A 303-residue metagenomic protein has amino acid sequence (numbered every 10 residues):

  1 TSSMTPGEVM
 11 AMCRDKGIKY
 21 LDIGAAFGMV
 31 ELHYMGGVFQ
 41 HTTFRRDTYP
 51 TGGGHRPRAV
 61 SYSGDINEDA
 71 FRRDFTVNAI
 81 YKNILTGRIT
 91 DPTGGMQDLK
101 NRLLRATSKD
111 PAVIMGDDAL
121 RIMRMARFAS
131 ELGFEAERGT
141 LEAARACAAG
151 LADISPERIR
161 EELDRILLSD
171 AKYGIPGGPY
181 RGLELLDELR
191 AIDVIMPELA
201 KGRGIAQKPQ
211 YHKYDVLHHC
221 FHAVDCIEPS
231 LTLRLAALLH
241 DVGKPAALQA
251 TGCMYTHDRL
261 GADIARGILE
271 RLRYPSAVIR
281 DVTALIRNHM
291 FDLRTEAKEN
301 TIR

Functional and structural regions predicted by a protein language model:
T1-R303: Catalytic cores of the polymerase beta-like nucleotidyltransferase superfamily and closely associated nucleotide
